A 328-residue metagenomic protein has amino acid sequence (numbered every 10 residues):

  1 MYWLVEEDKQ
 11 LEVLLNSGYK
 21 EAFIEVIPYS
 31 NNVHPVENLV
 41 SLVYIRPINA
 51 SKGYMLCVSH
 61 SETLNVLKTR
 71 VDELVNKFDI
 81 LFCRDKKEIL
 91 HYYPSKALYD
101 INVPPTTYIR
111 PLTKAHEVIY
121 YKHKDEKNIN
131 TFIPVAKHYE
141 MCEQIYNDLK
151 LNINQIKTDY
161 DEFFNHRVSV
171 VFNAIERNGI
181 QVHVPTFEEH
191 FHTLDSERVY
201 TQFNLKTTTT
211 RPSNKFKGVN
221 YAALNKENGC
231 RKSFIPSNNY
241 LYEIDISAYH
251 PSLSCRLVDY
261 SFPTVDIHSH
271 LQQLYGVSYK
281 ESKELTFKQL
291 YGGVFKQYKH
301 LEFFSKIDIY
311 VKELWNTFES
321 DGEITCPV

Functional and structural regions predicted by a protein language model:
Y2, P28-A50, H60-E62, E188-V277 (+1 more regions): Acidic, glycine-rich two-metal-ion catalytic cores of nucleic acid-processing enzymes
Y2-D8, S17-E25, Y29-Q155: Conserved DEDDh/DEDDy metal-dependent 3′-5′ exonuclease domain
E6-Y19, D72-V75, L224-Y240: A short acidic-Thr-Gly-centered motif at the start of a beta-strand
L14, R70, L74-K77, D148 (+4 more regions): Charge-rich, solvent-exposed alpha-helical interaction surfaces
L90-K157, V168-N178, A223-V328: Helical catalytic core of nucleic-acid polymerases
R167, T186: Non-catalytic nucleic-acid-binding/docking modules located in mid-to-C-terminal regions of nucleic-acid enzymes
V182-H183: C-terminal accessory/connector segments of nucleic-acid motor ATPases
